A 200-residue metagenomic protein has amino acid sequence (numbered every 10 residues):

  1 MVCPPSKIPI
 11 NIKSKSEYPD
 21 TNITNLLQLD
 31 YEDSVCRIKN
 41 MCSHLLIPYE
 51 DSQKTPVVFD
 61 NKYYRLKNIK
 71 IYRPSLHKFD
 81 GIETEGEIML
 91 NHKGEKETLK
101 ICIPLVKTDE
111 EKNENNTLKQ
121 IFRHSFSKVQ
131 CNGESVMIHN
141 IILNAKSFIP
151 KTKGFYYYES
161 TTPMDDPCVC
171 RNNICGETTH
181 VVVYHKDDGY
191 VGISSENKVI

Functional and structural regions predicted by a protein language model:
M1-I200: Alpha-carbonic anhydrase
